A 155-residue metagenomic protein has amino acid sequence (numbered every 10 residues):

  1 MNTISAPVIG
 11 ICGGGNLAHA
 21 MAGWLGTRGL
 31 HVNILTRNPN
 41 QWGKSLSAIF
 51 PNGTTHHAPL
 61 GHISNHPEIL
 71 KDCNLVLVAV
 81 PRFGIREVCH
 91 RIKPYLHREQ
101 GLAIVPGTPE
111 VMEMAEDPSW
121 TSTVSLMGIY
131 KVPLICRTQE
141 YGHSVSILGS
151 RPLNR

Functional and structural regions predicted by a protein language model:
M1-T55: NAD(P)+-binding Rossmann beta1-loop-alpha1 motif at the extreme N-terminus of oxidoreductases
T3-S5, E68-D72, L96-H97, G149-R151: Flexible, charged surface loops at secondary-structure boundaries
A6, G29, C73, R98-E99 (+1 more regions): A general structural motif
L35-R37, H66, I129-K131: Conserved beta-strand termini and adjacent loop/short-helix elements that scaffold enzyme active sites in alpha/beta
L46-N65, L126-G128: N-terminal glycine-rich dinucleotide-binding loop that anchors FAD/FMN and/or NAD(P) in oxidoreductases
H56-L96, A103: Rossmann-like NAD(P)-binding element
I85-H143: Rossmann-like NAD(P)(H) cofactor-binding subdomain of soluble oxidoreductases
H143-R155: Conserved anion/nucleotide-ligand pocket segment
